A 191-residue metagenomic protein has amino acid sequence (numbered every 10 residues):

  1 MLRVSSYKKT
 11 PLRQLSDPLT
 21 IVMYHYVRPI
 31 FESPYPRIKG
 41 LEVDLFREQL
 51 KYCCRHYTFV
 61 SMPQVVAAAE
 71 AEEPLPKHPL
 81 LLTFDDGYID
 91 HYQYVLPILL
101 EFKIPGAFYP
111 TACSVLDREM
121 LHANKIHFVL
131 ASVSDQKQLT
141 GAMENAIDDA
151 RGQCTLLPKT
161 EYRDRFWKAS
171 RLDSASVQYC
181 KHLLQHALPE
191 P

Functional and structural regions predicted by a protein language model:
M1-M23, F31: Membrane-proximal basic amphipathic "stem/tether" segments
V22, C53, D85, L99 (+1 more regions): Conserved, mostly hydrophobic/aromatic
Y26-P29, V65-A67, G87-I89, C113-L116: Short, solvent-exposed loop/turn segments at secondary-structure junctions
R28-L41: Acidic/histidine-rich helix-loop elements that form or flank divalent-metal/phosphate-binding sites at the catalytic
I38-K77: C-terminal domain-boundary segment and adjacent tail
T83, G87-I98: Membrane-embedded segments
Y94-A112: A short alpha/beta connector and helix-capping loop motif
M120-P191: Extended, charge-rich helix/loop segments that form flexible, surface "patches" used to engage negatively charged
